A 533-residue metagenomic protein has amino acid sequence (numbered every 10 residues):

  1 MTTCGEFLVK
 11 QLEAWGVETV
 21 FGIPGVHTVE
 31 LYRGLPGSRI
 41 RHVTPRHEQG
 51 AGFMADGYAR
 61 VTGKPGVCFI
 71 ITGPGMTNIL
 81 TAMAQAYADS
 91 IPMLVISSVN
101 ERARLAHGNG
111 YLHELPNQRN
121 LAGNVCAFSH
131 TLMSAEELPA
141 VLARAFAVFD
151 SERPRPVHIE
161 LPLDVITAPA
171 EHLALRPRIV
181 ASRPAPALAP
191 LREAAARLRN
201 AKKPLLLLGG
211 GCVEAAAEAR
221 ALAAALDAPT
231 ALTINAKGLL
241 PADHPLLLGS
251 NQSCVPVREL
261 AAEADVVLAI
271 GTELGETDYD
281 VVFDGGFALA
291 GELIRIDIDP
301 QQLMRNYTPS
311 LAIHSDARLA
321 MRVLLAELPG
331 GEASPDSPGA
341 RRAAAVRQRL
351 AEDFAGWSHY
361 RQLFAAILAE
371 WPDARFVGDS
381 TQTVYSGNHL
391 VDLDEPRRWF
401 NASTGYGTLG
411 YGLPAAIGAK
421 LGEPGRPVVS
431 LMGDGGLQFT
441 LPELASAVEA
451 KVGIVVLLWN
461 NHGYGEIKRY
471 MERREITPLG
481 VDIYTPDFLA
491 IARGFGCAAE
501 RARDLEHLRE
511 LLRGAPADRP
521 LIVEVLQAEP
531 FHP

Functional and structural regions predicted by a protein language model:
M1-G331, A366, G453-V456: N-terminal alpha/beta PP-like core and its mobile active-site loop of ThDP/TPP-dependent enzymes
L8, E13, I23-P36, R341-K420 (+1 more regions): Active-site diphosphate/adenylate-binding microenvironment
T19-V20, L205-L207, R375-D379, D434: Short hydrophobic beta-strand segments
T28, E48-F53, T383-Y385, D504-L508: Short acidic loop-to-helix transition motifs that present clustered carboxylates
R104-H113, A261, M304-N306, A312-H314 (+2 more regions): Thiamine diphosphate
E136, H172-A174, A290-S380, A499-P533: Phosphate/pyrophosphate-binding active-site segments
S151, W371-P372, V448-G453: Basic phosphate/pyrophosphate-binding loop/patch that engages nucleotide-derived ligands
D278-F283, L324-R347, L413, S430-L431 (+2 more regions): Hydrophobic, well-ordered secondary-structure segments that either form specific early membrane-associated helices used
